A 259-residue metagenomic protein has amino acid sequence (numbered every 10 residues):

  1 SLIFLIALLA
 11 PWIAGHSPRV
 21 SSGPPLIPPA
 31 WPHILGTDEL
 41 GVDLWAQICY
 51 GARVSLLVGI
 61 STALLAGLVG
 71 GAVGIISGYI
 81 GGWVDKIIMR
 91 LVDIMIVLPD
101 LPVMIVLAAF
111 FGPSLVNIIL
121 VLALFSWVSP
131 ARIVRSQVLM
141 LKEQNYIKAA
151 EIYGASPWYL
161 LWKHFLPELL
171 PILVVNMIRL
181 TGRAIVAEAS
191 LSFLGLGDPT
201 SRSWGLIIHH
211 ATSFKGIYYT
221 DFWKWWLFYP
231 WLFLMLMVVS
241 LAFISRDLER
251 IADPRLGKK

Functional and structural regions predicted by a protein language model:
S1-R19, L91, L169-L170, M235: N-terminal signal-anchor/first transmembrane alpha helix
I6-L40, S192-S201: Hydrophobic alpha-helical transmembrane segments of membrane transport/permease proteins and related membrane-embedded
I34, D38, L44, G70 (+3 more regions): Generic hydrophobic transmembrane alpha-helix motif, especially the helices
L44-Y79, M237: Transmembrane alpha-helix signature in integral membrane proteins
R53-V69, W158-L191: Transmembrane alpha-helices
L107-F110, V138, A187-Y229, F233: Glycine-rich helix-loop "coupling/hinge" segments at transmembrane-helix boundaries in multipass transporters
L115, L124-F125, P171-T181, Y219-K259: C-terminal transmembrane helix and the adjacent membrane-cytosol boundary/short C-terminal tail of inner/organellar
